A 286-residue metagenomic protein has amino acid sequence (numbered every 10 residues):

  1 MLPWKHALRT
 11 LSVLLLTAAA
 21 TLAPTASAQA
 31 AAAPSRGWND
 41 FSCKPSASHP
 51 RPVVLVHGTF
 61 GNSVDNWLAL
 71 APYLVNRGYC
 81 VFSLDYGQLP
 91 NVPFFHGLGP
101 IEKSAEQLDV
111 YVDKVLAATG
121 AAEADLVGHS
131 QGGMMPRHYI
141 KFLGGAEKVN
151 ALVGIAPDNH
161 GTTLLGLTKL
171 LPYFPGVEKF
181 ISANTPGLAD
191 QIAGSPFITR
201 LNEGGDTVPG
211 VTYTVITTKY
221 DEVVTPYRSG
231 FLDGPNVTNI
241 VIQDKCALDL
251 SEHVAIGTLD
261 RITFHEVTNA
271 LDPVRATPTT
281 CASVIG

Functional and structural regions predicted by a protein language model:
M1-A30: Secretory targeting and sorting signals
A28-A47, A117, H160, L165-T185 (+2 more regions): Composition-driven, intrinsically disordered low-complexity tracts enriched in small residues
F41-P90: Short, surface-exposed "cap/lid" segments of acyl-processing enzymes
R51, L55, D65, A69 (+10 more regions): Extracytoplasmic/secreted proteins, especially bacterial periplasmic and envelope-associated proteins
V56-H57, V81-L84, E102-N202: Serine-dependent carboxylesterase/thioesterase catalytic core of lipase-like alpha/beta-hydrolase/SGNH enzymes
G58-G61, P93-G99, P186-L188, S251-G257: Second-shell loop/turn segments in exported
D85-L98, T163: Glycine-rich "HGGG/HGxG" loop immediately N-terminal to the catalytic nucleophile of the alpha/beta-hydrolase
F174, T207-G286: C-terminal catalytic-base region of ester-bond hydrolases, centering on the histidine of the charge-relay
